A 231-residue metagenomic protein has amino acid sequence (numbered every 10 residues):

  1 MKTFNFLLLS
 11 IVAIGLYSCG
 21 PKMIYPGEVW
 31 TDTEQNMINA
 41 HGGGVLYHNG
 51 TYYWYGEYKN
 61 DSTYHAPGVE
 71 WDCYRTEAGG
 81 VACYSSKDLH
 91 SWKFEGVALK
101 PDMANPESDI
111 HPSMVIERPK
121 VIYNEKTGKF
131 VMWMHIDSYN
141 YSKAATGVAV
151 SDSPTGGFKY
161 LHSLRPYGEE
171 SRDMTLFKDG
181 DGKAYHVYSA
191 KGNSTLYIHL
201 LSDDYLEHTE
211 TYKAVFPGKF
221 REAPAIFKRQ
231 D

Functional and structural regions predicted by a protein language model:
M1-M23: Bacterial Sec-dependent N-terminal signal peptides
C19-D231: Carbohydrate-active catalytic/glycan-binding domains of CAZyme proteins, especially the secreted or lumenal ectodomains
